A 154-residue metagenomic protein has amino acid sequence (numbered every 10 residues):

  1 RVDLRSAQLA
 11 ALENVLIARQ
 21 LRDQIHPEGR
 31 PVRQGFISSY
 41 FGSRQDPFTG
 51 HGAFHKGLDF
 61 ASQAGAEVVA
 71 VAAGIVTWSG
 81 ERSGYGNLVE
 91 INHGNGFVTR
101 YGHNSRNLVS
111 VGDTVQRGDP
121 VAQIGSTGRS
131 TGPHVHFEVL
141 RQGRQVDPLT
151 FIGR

Functional and structural regions predicted by a protein language model:
R1-F36, Y40: Non-catalytic extracellular/periplasmic "stalk" and linker regions immediately N-terminal to catalytic or recognition
G29-R154: Catalytic cores of peptidoglycan-degrading enzymes
